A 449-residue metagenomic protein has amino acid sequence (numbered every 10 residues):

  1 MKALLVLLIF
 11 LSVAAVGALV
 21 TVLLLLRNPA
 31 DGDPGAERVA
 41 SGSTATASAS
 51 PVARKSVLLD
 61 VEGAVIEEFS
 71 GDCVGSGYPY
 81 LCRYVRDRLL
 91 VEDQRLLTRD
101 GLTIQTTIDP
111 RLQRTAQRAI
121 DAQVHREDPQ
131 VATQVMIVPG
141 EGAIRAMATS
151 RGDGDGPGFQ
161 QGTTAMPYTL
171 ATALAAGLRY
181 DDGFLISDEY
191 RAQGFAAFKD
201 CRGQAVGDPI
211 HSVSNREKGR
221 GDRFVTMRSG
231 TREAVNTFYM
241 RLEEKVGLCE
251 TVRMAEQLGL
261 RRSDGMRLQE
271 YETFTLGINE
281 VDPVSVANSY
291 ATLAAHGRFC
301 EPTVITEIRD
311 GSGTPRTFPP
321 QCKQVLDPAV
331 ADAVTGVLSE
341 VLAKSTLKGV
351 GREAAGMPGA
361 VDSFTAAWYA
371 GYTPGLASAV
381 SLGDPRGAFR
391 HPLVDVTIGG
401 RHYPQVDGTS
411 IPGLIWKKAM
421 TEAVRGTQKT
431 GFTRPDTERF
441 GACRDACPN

Functional and structural regions predicted by a protein language model:
M1-Y80, Y84, V91-A171, D181-G183 (+2 more regions): Periplasmic/cell-envelope proteins involved in peptidoglycan metabolism and beta-lactam response
S70-S76, R99-T107, G152-F159, S212-K218 (+5 more regions): Second-shell loop/turn segments in exported
D72-V74, L81-R83, D200-R202, A442-N449: Sequence contexts marking disulfide-bonded cysteines in secreted/extracellular proteins
R86-D87, M136-S150, A176-L178, E189 (+9 more regions): Glycine-rich, acidic and aromatic/proline-enriched surface loops and short helix-turn segments that act as binding
L97-T103, P129-T133, E243-K245, R253-Q257 (+3 more regions): Short coil/turn segments at secondary-structure boundaries
T106, P110-H125, M147, G154-D155 (+4 more regions): A penicillin-recognizing enzyme superfamily signal
G140, L178-T251, G311-E340: Conserved catalytic neighborhood of penicillin-recognizing serine enzymes
K199, Q204, G247-N288: Mid-domain, small-residue-enriched loop/turn segments at the edges of structured enzyme/sensor domains
